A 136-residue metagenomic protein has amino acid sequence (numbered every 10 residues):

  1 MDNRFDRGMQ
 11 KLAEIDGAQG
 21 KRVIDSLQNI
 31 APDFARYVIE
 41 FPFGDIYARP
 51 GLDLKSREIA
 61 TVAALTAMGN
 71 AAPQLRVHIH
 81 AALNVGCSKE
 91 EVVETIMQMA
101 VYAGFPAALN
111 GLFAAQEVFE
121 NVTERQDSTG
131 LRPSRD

Functional and structural regions predicted by a protein language model:
M1-K55, N84, L109-D136: Acidic, glycine/proline-rich low-complexity segments that act as flexible tails and inter-domain linkers
K11, P42, V77-H78, T95: A general alpha-helix detector
R36-I39, G69-L75: Short acidic alpha-helix initiation/capping motifs at coil-to-helix transition points, especially at protein N-termini
R57-L65, T95-I96: Short, structured motif recognition centered on aromatic/hydrophobic residues
A64-A71, G104: Short alpha-helix boundary/capping elements
A71-V93, A108-V118: Extended intrinsically disordered, low-complexity coil regions enriched in Ser, Thr, Gly, Ala and often Pro
Q98-M99, Q116: Short secondary-structure capping/turn micro-motifs that flank functional sites
A100-P106: C-terminal structural segments of small proteins and small subunits
